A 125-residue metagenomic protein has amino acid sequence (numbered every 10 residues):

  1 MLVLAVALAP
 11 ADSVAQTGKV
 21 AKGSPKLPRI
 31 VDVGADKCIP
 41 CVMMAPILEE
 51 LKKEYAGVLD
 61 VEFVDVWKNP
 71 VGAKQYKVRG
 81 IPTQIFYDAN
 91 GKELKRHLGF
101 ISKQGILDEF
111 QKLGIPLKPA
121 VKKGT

Functional and structural regions predicted by a protein language model:
M1-A9: Bacterial N-terminal signal peptides
S13-P28, P70: A short beta-strand-turn-helix
K26-R29, G34-K37, G80: Short pre-active-site segment immediately N-terminal to redox-active cysteine/selenocysteine motifs in thiol-based
V33, K52, G57-V71: Thiol-based oxidoreductase modules, predominantly thioredoxin-like and allied folds used for disulfide exchange
V42-Y55: Typically the conserved alpha-helix immediately C-terminal to a functionally engaged Cys/Sec in thioredoxin-like
Y76-I85: Structural micro-motif
F86-V121: Non-catalytic, surface beta->alpha helical segment in thiol-disulfide oxidoreductase systems
